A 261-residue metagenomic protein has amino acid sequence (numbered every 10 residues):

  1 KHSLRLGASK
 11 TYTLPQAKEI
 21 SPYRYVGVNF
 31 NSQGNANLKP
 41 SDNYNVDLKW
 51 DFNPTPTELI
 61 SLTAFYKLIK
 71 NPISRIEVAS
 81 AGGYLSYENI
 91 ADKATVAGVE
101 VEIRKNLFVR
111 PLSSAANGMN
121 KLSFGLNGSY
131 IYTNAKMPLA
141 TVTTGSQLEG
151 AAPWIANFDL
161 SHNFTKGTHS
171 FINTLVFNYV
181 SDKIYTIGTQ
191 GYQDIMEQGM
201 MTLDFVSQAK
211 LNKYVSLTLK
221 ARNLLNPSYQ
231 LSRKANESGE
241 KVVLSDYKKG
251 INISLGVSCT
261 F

Functional and structural regions predicted by a protein language model:
K1, L48-F52, A64, V99-K105 (+5 more regions): Residues on the lipid-exposed face of transmembrane beta-strands in outer-membrane beta-barrel proteins
K1, Y12-S61, Y66-I69, A79-R110 (+3 more regions): Outer-membrane beta-barrel signature, preferentially recognizing the C-terminal barrel domain of Gram-negative
S3-R5, Y25, N29-F30, T133-P227: Extended low-complexity acidic/polar segments
S9-P15, P22, T55-T57, K67-N71 (+3 more regions): Structural signature of outer-membrane beta-barrel domains
Y12, K70, G118, L122 (+2 more regions): C-terminal beta-signal and adjacent terminal beta-strands/loops of Gram-negative outer-membrane beta-barrel proteins
A17-Y23, N31, P72-S80, S113-G118 (+4 more regions): Outer-membrane beta-barrel translocator domains and adjoining extracellular loop/strand segments of Gram-negative
S61-I69, L85-K183: Gram-negative outer-membrane beta-barrel transporters
